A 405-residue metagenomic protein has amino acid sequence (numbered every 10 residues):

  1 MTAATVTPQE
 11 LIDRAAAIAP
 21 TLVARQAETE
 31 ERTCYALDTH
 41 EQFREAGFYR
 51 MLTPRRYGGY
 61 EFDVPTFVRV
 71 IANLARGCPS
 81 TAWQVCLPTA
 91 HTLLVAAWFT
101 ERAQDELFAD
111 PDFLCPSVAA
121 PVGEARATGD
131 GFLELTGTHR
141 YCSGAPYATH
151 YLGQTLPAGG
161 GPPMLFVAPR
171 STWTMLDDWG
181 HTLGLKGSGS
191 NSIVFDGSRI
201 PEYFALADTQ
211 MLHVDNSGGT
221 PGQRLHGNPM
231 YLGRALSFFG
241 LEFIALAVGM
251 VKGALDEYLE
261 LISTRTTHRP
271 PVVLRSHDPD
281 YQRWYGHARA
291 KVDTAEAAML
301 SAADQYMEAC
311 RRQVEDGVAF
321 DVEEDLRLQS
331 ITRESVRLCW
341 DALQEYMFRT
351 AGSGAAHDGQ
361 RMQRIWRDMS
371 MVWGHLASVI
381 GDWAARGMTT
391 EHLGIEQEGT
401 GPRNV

Functional and structural regions predicted by a protein language model:
A16, G249-K252, G286-D293, Q329 (+2 more regions): Generic structural signal for well-ordered, non-transmembrane alpha-helical segments in soluble/cytosolic regions
Q26-T29, Y258-R269, A302-G317, Y346 (+1 more regions): Secondary-structure edge/capping motif, primarily at the C-terminal ends of alpha-helices and the immediately following
Y35-E45, R50-A148: Glycine-rich flavin
T138-W179: DPxDG-like acidic metal-binding loop motif
S190-V292: Glycine-rich beta->alpha junctions and the first turn(s) of the following alpha-helix
R283-E334: C-terminal structural cap/anchor segments
E323-D358: Charged, glycine-rich active-site and insertion segments that engage polyanionic ligands
S353-V405: Glycine-rich phosphate/cofactor-binding loops in nucleotide/flavin-utilizing enzymes
